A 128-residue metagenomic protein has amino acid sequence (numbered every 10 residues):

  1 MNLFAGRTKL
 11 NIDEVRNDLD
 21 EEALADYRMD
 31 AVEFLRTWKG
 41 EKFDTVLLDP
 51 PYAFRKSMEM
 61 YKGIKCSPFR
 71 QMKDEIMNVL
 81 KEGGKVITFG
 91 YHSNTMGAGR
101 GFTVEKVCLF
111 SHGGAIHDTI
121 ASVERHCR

Functional and structural regions predicted by a protein language model:
M1-R128: Class I S-adenosyl-L-methionine-dependent methyltransferase catalytic core
